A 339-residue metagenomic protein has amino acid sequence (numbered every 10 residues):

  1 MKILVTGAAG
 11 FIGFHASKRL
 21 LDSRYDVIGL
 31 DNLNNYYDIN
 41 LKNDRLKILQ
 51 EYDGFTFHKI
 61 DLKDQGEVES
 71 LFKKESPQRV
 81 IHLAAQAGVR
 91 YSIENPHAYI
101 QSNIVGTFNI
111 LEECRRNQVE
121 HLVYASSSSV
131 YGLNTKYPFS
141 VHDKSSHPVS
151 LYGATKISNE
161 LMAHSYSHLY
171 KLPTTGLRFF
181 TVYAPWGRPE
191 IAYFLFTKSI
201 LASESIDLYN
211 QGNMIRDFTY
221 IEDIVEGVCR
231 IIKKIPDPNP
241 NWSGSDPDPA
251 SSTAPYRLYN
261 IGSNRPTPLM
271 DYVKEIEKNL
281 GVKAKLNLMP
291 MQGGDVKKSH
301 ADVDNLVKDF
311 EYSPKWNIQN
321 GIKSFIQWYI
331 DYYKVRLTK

Functional and structural regions predicted by a protein language model:
M1-V182, W316, S324, W328-Y332: N-terminal Rossmann-like NAD(P)+-binding domain of SDR-like oxidoreductases, especially those catalyzing
R19, I200-K339: C-terminal substrate-binding subdomain of Rossmann-fold SDR/epimerase-dehydratase oxidoreductases
L49, A163, F196, L306-V307: Structural element of the ATP-grasp superfamily
G66, I104-E112, E190, E222-V225 (+1 more regions): Conserved active-site region of classical short-chain dehydrogenase/reductase
V130-Y131, V182-A184, M214, I224: Conserved sequence/active-site signature of Rossmann-fold short-chain dehydrogenase/reductase
Y137-P138, P189-T197: A glycine/serine/threonine-rich, flexible loop-to-helix segment that serves as the NAD(P) cofactor-binding "lid"
S158, M162, Y166, F196 (+2 more regions): Hydrophobic alpha-helix immediately C-terminal to the catalytic Tyr-X-X-X-Lys motif of short-chain
